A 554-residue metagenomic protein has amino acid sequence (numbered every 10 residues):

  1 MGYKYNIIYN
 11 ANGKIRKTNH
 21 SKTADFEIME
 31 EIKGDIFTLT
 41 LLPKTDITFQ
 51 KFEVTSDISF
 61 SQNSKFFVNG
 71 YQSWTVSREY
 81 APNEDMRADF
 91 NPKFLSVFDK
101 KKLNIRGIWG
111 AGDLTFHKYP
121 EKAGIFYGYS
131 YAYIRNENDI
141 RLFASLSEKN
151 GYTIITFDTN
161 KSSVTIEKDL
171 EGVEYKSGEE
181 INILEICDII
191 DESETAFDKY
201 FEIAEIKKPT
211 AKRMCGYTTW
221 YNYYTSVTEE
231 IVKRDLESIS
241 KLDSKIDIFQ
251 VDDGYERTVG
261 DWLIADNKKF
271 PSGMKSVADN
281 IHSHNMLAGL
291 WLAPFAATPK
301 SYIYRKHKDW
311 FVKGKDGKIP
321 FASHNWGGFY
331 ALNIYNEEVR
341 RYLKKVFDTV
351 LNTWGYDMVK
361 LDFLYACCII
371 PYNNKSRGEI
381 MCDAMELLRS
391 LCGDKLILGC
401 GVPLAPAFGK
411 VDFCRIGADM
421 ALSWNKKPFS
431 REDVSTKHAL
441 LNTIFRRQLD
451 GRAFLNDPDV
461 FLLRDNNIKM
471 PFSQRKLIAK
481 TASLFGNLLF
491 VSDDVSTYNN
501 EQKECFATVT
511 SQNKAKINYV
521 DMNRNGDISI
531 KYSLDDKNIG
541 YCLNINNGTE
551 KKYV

Functional and structural regions predicted by a protein language model:
M1-E27, E31, A132: An extended acidic
G34-G112: Acidic (Asp/Glu-rich), glycine- and aromatic
D35-T38, A211-T218, K360-D362: Glycine-rich, often proline-containing surface loops adjacent to acidic residues and nearby aromatics that form
K65-G70, I246-D253, K516-R524: A generic structural motif
S77, A81-G314, L489-F490, D536-Y541 (+1 more regions): Conserved structural scaffold segments of CAZyme catalytic domains across common CAZy folds
E137, S147, E167-D169, V173-E180 (+2 more regions): Active-site-proximal substrate-binding groove within the catalytic cores of carbohydrate-active enzymes
W220-N222, L364, N466, D494: Short strand-loop junctions, especially beta-strand C-caps/beta-turns that link beta-sheets to coils or alpha-helices
K245-R464, I468, Q502: Aromatic- and carboxylate-enriched substrate-binding clefts and catalytic-loop regions of carbohydrate-active enzymes
